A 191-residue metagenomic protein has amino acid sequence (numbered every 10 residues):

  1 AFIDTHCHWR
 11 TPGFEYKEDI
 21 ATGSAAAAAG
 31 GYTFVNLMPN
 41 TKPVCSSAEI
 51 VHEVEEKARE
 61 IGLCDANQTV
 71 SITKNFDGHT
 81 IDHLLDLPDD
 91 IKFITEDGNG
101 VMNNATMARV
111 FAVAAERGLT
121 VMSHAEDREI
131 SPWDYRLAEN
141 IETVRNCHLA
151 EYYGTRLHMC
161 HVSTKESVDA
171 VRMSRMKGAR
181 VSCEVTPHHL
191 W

Functional and structural regions predicted by a protein language model:
A1-I61: Metal-associated gating/positioning segment near the N- to mid-region
T5-E18, N67-H79, G98, D134-A138: Active-site mouth loops of central-metabolism enzymes
T5-H8, F34-P39, N67-V70, F93-E96 (+1 more regions): Short beta-strands and strand-loop turn motifs
G30, C64, D89: Structured loop/turn residues at beta-strand edges in well-structured enzyme cores
P39, C45-S47, G78, P132-W133 (+1 more regions): Short Asp/Glu-rich motifs
N40-V44, I72-K74, G100: Short histidine/acidic/glycine/proline-rich micro-motifs that form metal- and phosphate-coordinating active-site loops
E56-I72: A glycine-rich helix N-cap at a beta->alpha junction
I81-W191: Histidine/acidic residue-rich metal-binding segments in metalloenzymes
